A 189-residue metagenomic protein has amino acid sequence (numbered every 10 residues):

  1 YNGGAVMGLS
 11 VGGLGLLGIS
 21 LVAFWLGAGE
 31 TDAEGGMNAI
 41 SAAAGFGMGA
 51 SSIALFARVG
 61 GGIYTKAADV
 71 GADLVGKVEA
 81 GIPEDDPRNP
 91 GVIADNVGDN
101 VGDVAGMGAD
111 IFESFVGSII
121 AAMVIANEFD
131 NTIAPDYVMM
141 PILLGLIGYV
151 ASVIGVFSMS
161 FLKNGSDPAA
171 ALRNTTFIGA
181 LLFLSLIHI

Functional and structural regions predicted by a protein language model:
Y1-I187: Hydrophobic packing and interface segments
